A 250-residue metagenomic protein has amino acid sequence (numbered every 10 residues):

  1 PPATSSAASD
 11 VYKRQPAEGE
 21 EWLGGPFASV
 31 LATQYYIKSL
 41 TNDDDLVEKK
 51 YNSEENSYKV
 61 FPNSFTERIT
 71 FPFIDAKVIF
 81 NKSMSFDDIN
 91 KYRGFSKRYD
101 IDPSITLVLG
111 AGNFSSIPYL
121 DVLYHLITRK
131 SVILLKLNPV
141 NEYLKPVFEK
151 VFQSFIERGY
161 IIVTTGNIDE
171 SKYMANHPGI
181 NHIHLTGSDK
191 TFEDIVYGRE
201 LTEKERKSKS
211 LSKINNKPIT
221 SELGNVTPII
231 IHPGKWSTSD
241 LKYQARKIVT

Functional and structural regions predicted by a protein language model:
P1-Y12: Single conserved hydrophobic/aromatic residue that forms the stacking wall/gate of nucleotide- or nucleobase-binding
S6, P16-R93: Long amphipathic alpha-helix in the N-terminal Rossmann-like dinucleotide-binding domain of NAD(P)-dependent
S6, Q15, E149-I156, Y160 (+2 more regions): ALDH superfamily catalytic-core signature
N56-F155, G159, T227: Conserved small-residue-rich beta-alpha loop and adjacent elements that most often cradle the phosphate/pyrophosphate
L109, L134-N138, T164-G166, H177 (+3 more regions): Generic beta-strand/beta-sheet core signal
G112, G187-K190: Short glycine-rich anion-binding loops that position phosphate/pyrophosphate groups of nucleotides and phosphorylated
S115, T165-E170: Short acidic loop-to-helix transition motifs that present clustered carboxylates
